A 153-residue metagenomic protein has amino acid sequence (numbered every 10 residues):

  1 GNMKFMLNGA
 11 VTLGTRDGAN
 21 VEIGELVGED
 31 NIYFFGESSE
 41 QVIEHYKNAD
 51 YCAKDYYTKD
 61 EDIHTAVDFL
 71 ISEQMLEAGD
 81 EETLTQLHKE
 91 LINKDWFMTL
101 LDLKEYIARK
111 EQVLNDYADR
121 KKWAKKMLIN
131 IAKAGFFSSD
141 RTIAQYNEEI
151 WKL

Functional and structural regions predicted by a protein language model:
G1-M127, I131-F136, R141, Q145-L153: Catalytic binding pocket for nucleotide-activated donors in carbohydrate/polymer assembly enzymes
